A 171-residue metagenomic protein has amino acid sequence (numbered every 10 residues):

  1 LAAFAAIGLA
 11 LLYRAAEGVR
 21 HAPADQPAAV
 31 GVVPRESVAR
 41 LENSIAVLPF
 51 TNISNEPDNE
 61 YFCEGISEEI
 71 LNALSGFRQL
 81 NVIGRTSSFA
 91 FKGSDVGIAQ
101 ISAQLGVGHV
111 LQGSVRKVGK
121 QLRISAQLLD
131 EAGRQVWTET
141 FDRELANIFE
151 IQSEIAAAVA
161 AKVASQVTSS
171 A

Functional and structural regions predicted by a protein language model:
A2-A171: Acidic, proline/glycine-rich low-complexity intrinsically disordered segments
